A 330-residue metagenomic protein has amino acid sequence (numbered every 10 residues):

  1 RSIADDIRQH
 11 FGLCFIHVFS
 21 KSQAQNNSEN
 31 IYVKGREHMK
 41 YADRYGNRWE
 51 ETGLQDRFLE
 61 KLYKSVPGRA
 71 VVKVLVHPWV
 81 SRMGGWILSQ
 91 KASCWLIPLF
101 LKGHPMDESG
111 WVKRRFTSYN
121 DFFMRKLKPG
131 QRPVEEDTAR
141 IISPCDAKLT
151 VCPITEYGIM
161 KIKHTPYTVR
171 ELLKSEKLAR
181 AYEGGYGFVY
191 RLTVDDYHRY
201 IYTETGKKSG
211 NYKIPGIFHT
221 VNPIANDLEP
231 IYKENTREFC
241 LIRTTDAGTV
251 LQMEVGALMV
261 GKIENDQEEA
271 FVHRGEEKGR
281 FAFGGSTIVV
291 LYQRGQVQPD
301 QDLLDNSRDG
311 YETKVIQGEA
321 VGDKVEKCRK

Functional and structural regions predicted by a protein language model:
V18-S22, F100: Low-complexity, charge- and small-residue-enriched intrinsically disordered regions
F19, Y32-K34: N-terminal non-cleavable signal-anchor helices
G35-K330: Contiguous, well-folded functional domains in the mature portion of proteins
